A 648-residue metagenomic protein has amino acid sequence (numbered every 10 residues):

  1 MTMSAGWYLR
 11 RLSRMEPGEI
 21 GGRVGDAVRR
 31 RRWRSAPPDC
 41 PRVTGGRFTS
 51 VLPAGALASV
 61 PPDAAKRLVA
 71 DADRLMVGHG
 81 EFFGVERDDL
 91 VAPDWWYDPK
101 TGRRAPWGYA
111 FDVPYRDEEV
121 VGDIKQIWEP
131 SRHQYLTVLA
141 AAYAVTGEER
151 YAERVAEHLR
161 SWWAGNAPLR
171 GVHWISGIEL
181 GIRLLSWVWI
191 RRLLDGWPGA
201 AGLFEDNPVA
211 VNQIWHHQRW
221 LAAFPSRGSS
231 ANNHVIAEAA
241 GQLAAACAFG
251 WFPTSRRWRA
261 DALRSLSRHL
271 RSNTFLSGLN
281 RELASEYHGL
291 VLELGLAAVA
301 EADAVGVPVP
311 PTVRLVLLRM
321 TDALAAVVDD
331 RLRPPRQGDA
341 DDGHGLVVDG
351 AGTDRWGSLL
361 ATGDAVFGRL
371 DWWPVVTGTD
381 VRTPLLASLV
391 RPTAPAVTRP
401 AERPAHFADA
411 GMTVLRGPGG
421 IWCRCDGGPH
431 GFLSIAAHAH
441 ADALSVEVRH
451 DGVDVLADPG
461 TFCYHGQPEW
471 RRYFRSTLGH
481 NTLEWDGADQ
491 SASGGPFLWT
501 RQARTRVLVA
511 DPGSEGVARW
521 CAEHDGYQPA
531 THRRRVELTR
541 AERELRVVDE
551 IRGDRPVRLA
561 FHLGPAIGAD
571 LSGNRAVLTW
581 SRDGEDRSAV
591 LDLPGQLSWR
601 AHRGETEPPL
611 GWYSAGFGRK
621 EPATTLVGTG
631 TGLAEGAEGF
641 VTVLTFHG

Functional and structural regions predicted by a protein language model:
M1-P17: Compositionally biased, charge-rich terminal segments
R11-M15, R23-A27, R31, S35 (+5 more regions): Beta-strand-rich N-terminal accessory domains
D26-E118, K125-E129: Extended, charge-enriched "interface" segments that sit outside catalytic cores
D94, P99, A401-R403, G411 (+2 more regions): Beta-sandwich/jelly-roll carbohydrate-recognition scaffolds of carbohydrate-active enzymes
P106-Y109, V113-D117, V121-T321, R333: Aromatic-lined, polymer-binding surfaces characteristic of secreted/periplasmic polysaccharide-degrading enzymes
G181, A340, G345-G352, A365-T379 (+2 more regions): CBM-like, beta-strand-rich accessory domains located in the C-terminal region of large, secreted polysaccharide-active
L279, L283-L456, L508-G513, R519-C521: Carbohydrate-active enzyme catalytic cores, enriched for enzymes that act on polyanionic acidic polysaccharides
